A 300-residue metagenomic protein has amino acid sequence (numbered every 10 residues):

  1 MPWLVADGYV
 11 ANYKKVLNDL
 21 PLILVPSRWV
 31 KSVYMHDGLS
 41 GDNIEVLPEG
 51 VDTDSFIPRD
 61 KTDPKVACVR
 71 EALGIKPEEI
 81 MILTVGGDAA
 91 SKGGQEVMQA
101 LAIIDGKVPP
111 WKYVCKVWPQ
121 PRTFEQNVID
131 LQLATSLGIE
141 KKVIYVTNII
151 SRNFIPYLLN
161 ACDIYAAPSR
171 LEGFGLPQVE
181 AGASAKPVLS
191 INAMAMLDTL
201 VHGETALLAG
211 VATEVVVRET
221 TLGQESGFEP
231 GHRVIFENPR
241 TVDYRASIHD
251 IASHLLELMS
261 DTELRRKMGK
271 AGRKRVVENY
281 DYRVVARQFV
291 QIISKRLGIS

Functional and structural regions predicted by a protein language model:
W29, G50: Carbohydrate-associated surface elements
I57-I75: A short helix/loop element that forms part of the nucleotide-sugar donor recognition site in Leloir-type
K76-K92, M98-L101, V114, P239: Conserved donor-binding/catalytic core segment of Leloir-type glycosyltransferases
N127-N153: Nucleotide-activated donor-binding/catalytic signature segment of Leloir-type glycosyltransferases, i.e., the conserved
P156-C162: Short alpha-helical donor nucleotide-sugar binding micro-motif in glycosyltransferases
R170: Aromatic "clamp/platform" in nucleotide-sugar-dependent glycosyltransferases that forms part of the donor/acceptor
P187-S190, L200, L207-A209: Short hydrophobic beta-strand element within catalytic cores of glycosyltransferases and related nucleotide-activated
D250-S253, E257, L264-E278: A short, well-ordered alpha-helix in the C-terminal region of glycosyltransferases
